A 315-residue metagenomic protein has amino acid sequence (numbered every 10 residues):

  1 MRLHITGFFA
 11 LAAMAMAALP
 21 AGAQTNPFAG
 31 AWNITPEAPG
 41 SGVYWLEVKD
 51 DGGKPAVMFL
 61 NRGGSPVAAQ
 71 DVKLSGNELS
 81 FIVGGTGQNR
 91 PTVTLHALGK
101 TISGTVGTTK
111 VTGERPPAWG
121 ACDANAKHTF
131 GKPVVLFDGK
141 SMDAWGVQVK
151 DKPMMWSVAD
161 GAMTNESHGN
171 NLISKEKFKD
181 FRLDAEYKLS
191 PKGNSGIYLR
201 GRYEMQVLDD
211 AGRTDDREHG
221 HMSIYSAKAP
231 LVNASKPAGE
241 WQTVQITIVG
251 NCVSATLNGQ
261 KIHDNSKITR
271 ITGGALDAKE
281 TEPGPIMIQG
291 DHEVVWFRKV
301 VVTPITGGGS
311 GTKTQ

Functional and structural regions predicted by a protein language model:
M1-I5: Positively charged n-region of N-terminal signal peptides that target proteins for export
G7-A18: Bacterial N-terminal signal peptides
L19-A23: Sec/Tat signal peptide C-region and signal peptidase I cleavage site
N26-Q315: Carbohydrate-interacting regions of secretory-pathway proteins
